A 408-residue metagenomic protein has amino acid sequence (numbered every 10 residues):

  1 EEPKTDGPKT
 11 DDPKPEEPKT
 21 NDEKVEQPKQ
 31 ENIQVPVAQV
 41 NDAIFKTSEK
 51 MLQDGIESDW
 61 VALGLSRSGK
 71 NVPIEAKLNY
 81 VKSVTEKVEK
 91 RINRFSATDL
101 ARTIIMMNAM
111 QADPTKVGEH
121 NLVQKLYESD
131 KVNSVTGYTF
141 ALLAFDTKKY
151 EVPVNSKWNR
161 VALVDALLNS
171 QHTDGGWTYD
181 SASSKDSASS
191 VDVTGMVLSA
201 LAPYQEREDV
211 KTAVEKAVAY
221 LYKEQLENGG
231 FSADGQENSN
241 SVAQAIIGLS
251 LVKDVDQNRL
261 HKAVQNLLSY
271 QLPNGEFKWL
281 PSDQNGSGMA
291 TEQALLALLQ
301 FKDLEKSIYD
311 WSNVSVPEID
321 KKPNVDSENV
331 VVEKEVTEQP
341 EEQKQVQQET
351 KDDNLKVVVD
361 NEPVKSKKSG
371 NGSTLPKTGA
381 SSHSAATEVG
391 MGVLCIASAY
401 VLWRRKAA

Functional and structural regions predicted by a protein language model:
P3, P8, P13, P18 (+2 more regions): Intrinsically disordered, low-complexity proline-rich tandem-repeat tracts
V25, I33-V35, V332, V336: Short hydrophobic transmembrane-like helices used for membrane targeting/insertion
Q30-N32, V37, A112, Q345: Terminal targeting/leader modules
Q34-D54, E75-F95, T115-N133, K157-T178 (+3 more regions): Long, well-ordered core segments of solenoidal/helical folds
K50-P73, I92-D113, K131-D165, H172-A213 (+2 more regions): An alpha-helical repeat/solenoid feature that recognizes helix-turn-helix modules
A263-L268, L272, S282-D326: Membrane-proximal extracellular "stem/stalk" segments of glycoproteins immediately N-terminal to a transmembrane helix
S312-S382: C-terminal low-complexity, Ser/Thr- and acidic/Pro-rich disordered "stalk" regions positioned immediately N-terminal
S373-K406: A cross-kingdom C-terminal cell-surface attachment/processing module
